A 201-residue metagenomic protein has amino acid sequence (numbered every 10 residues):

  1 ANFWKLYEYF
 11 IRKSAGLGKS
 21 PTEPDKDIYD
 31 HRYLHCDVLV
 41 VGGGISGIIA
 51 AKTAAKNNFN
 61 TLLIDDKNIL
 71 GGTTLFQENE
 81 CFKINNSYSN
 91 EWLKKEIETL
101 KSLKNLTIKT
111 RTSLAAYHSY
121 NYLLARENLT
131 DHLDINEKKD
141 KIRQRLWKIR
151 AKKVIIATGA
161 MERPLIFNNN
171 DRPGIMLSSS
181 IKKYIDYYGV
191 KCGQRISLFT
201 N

Functional and structural regions predicted by a protein language model:
A1-N201: Residues forming the flavin
